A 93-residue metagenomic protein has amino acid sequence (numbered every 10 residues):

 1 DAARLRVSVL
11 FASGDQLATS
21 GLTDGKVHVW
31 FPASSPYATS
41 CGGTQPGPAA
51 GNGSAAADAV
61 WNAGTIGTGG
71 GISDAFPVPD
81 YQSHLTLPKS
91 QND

Functional and structural regions predicted by a protein language model:
D1-D93: Extracellular protease catalytic domains of secreted zymogens
